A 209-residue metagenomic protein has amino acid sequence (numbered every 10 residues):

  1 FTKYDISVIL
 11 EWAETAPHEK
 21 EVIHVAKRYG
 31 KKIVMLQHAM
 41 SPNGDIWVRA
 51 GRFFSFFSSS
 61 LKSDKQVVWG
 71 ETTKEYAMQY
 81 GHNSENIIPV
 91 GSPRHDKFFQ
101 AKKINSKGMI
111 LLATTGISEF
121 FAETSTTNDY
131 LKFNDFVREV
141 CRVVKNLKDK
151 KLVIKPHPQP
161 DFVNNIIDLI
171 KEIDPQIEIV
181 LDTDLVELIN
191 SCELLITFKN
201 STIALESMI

Functional and structural regions predicted by a protein language model:
F1-K97, A204: Active-site and donor-binding regions of nucleotide-sugar-utilizing enzymes
I6-L10, K65, M109, K151 (+1 more regions): Structural motif
E21-V25, Q100-A101, N165-L169, I203-S207: A short acidic, amphipathic alpha-helical/loop segment
K27, K145-N146, M208: Anion (oxyanion) recognition and catalysis
F56, V163-I166, D184-V186: Acidic, amphipathic alpha-helical patches
M78-Q79, D182-I209: A donor-sugar binding/catalytic signature common to diverse glycosyltransferases and related nucleotide-sugar
R94-L169: Conserved catalytic-core segment of nucleotide-activated headgroup transferases in glycan assembly
N165-D182: Nucleotide-activated donor-binding/catalytic signature segment of Leloir-type glycosyltransferases, i.e., the conserved
